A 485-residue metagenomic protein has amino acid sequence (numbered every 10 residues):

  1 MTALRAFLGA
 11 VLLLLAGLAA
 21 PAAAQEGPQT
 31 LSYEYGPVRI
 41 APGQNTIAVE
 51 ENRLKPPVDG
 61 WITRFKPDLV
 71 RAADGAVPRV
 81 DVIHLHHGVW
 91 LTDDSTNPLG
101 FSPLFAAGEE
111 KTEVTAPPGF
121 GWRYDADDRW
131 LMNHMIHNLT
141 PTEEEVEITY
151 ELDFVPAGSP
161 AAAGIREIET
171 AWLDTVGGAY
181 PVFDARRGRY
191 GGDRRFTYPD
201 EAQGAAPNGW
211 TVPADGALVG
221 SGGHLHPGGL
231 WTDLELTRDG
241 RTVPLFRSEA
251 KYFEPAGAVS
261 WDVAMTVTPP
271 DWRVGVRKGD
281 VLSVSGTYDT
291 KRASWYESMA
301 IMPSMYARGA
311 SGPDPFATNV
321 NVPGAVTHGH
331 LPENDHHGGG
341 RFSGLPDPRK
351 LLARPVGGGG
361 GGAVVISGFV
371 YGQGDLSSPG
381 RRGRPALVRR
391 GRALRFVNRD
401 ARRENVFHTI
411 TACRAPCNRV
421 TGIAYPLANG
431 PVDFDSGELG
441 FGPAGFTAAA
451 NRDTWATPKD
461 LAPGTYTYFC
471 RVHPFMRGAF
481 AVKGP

Functional and structural regions predicted by a protein language model:
M1-L4: N-terminal secretory signal peptides that target proteins for export/translocation
F7-L18: Bacterial N-terminal signal peptides
A19, N97, R129, A401-R402: Residue-level detector of alpha-helical segments with a strong bias toward transmembrane helices and their helix-loop
A20-A24: Sec/Tat signal peptide C-region and signal peptidase I cleavage site
Q25-A217, G222-P346, K350-L351: Beta-strand-centric surfaces of beta-sandwich/beta-rich domains
D347-P485: Extracytoplasmic copper-binding redox domains, predominantly the cupredoxin/blue-copper superfamily
